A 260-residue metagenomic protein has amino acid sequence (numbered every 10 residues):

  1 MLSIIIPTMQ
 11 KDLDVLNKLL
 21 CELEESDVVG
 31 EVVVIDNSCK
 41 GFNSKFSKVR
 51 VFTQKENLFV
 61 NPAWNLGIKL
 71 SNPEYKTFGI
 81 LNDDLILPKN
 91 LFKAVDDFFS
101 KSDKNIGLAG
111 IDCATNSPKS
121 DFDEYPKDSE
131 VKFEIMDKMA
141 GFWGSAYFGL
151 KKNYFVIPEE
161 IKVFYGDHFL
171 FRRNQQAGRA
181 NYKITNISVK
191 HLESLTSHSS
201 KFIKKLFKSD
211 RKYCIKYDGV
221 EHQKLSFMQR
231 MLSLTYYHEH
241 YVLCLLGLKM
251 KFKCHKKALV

Functional and structural regions predicted by a protein language model:
M1-C21: N-proximal low-complexity "stem/linker" segments adjacent to membrane-targeting elements
K18-G30: Short, acidic, metal-binding catalytic loop of nucleotide-sugar glycosyltransferases
Q54-S71: Glycine-rich, basic loop-to-helix element that forms the pyrophosphate-binding segment of sugar-nucleotide handling
Y75-I86: Short beta-strand-to-loop acidic/aromatic patch adjacent to the donor-nucleotide binding site
L108-F122: Short beta-strand-to-loop element that shapes/binds the nucleotide-sugar donor at the catalytic cleft/hinge
S129-G149: A recurrent flexible, glycine/aromatic-enriched loop bordering the glycosyltransferase active site that acts as
F164-L170: Acidic donor-binding loop at a coil-to-helix junction in glycosyltransferase catalytic cores that engages
K183-I203: Active-site donor/metal-binding and catalytic loop motifs of nucleotide-sugar-dependent glycosylation enzymes
